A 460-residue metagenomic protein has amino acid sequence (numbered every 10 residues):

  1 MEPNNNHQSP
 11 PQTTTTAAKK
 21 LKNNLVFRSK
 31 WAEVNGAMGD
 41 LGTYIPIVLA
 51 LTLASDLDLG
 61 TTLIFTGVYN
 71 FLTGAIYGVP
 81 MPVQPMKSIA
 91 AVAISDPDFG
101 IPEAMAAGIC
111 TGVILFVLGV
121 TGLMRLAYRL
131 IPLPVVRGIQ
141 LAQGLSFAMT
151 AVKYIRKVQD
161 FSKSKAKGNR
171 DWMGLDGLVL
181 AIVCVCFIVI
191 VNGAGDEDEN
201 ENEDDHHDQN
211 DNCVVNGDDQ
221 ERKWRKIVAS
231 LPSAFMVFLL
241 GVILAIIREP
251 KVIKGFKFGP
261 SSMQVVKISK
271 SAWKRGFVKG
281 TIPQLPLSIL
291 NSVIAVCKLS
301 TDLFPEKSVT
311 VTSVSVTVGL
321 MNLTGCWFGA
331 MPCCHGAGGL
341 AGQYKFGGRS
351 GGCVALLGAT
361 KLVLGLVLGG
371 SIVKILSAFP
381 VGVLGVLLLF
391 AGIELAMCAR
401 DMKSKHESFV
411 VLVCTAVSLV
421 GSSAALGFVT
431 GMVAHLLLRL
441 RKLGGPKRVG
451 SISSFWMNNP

Functional and structural regions predicted by a protein language model:
M1-A17, H206-N210: Intrinsically disordered, low-complexity cytosolic terminal tails
P10-Y44: Membrane-interface "cap" regions at the ends of multi-pass membrane proteins
A18-W31, A50-L72, G280-G351: Membrane-embedded helical hairpins/re-entrant loop segments and their flanking transmembrane helices within multi-pass
K30-N35, G39-G42, D171-C184, S233 (+3 more regions): Hydrophobic, membrane-embedded alpha-helices of multi-pass small-molecule transporters
V34-D98: Transmembrane helix-boundary motif of multi-pass solute transporters/channels
N35-G36, F71-M81, I282-L287, L320-A330 (+3 more regions): Transmembrane alpha-helix interface/packing and boundary motifs in multi-pass membrane proteins, characterized by
G42-P46, M81-A90, V293-A295, A330-G339 (+1 more regions): Transmembrane helix boundary and interhelical junction motifs in multipass membrane proteins
P97-V252, L356-P460: Membrane-embedded alpha-helical modules
